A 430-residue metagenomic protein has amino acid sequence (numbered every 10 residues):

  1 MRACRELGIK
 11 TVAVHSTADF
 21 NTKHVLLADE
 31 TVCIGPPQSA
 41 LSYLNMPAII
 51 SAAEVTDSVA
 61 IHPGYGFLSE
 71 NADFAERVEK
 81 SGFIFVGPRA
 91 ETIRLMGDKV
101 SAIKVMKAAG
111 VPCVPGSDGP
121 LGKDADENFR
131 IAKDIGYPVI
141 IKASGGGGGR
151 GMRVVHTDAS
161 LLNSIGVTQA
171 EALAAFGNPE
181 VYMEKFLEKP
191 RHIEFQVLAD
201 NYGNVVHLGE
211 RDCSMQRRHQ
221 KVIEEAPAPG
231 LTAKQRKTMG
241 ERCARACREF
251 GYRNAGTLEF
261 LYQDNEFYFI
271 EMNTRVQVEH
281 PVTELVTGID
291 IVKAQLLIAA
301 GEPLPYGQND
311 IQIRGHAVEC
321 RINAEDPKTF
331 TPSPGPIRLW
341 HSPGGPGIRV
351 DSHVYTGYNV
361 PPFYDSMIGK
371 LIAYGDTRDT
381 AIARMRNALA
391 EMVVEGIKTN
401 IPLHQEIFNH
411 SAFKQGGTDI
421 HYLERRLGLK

Functional and structural regions predicted by a protein language model:
M1-L258, Y262-N273, Q277: N-terminal beta-alpha lobe that positions the nucleotide/phosphoryl donor in ATP/NTP-coupled carboxylate activation
P281-K430: Catalytic cores of soluble metabolic enzymes centered on carboxylation/carboxyl-transfer
